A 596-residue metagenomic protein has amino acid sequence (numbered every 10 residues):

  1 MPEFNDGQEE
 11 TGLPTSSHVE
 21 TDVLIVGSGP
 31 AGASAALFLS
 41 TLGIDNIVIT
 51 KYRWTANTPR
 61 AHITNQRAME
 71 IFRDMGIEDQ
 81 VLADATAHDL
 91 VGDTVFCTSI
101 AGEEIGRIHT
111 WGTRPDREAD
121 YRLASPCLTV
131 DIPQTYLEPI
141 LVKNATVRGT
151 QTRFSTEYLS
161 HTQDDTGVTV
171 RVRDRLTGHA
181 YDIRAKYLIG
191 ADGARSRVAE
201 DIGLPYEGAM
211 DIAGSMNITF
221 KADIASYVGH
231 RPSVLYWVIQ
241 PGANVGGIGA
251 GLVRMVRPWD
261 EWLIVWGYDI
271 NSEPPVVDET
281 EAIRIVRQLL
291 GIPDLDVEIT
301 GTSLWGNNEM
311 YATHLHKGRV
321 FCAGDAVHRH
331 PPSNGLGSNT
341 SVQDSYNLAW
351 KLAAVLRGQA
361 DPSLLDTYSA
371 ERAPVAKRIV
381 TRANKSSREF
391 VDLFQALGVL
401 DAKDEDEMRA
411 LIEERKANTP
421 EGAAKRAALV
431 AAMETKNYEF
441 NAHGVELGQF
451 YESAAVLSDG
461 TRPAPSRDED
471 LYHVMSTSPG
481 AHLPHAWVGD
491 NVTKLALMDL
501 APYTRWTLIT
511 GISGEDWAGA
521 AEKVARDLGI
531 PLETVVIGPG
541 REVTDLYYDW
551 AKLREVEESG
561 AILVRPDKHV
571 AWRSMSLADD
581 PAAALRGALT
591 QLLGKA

Functional and structural regions predicted by a protein language model:
M1-F4, A353-A481, V492-T493, P502 (+5 more regions): C-terminal helical "tail/cap" subdomain of flavin- and related membrane-associated enzymes
M1-V23, F38-I44: Extreme N-terminal leader/targeting segments of oxidoreductases
V19-T21, L176-Y187: Core beta-strand elements of the Rossmann-like FAD/NAD(P) dinucleotide-binding domain in flavoenzyme oxidoreductases
P30-A36, L141, G190, S272 (+7 more regions): Conserved mid-domain beta->alpha element of the FAD-binding
S40-R60: Glycine-rich FAD pyrophosphate-binding loop
R60-T146, V245-G246: Active-site-adjacent segment of FAD-dependent monooxygenases/related oxidoreductases
V81, K143, Y187, A191-N307: Conserved FAD-binding catalytic core of PHBH/FMO-like flavoproteins
F154-T169: A conserved short coil-to-beta-strand element within the FAD-binding core of flavoproteins
